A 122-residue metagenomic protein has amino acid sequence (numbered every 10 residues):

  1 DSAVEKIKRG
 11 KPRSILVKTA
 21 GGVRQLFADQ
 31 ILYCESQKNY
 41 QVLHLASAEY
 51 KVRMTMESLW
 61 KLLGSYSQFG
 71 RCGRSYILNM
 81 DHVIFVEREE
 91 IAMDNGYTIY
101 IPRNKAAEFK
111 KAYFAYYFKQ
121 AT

Functional and structural regions predicted by a protein language model:
S2-D94, Y100: Conserved binding/recognition cores within well-folded domains
Y113-T122: Short, charged, intrinsically disordered terminal tails
